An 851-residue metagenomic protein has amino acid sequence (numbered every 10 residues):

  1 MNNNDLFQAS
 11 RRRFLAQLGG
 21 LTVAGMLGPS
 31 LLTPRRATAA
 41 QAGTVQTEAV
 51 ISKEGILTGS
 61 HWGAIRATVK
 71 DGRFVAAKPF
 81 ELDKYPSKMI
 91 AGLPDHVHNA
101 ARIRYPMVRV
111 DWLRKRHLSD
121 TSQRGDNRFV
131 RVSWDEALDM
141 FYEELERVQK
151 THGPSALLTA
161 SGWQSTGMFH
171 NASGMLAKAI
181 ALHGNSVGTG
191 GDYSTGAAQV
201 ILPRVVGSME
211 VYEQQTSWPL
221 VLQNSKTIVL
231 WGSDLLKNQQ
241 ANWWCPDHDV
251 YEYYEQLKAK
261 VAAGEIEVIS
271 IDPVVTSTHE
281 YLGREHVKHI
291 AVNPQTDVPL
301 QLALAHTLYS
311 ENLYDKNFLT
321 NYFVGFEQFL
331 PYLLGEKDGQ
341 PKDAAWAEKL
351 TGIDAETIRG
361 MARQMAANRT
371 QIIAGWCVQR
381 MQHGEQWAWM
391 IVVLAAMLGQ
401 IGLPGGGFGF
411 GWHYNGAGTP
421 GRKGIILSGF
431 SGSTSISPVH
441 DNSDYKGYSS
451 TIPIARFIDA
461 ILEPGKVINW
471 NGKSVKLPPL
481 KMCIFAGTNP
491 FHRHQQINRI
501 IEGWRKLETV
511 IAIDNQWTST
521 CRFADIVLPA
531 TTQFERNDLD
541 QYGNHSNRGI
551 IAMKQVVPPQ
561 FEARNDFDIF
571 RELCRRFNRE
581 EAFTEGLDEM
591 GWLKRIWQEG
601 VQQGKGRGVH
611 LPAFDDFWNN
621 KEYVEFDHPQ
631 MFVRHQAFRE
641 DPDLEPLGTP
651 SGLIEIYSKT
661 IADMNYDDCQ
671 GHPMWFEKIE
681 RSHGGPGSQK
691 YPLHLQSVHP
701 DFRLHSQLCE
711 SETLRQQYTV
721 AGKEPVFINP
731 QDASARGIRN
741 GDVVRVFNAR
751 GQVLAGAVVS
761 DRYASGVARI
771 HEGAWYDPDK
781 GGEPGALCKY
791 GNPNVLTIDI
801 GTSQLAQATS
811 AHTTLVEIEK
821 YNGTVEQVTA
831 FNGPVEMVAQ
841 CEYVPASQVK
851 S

Functional and structural regions predicted by a protein language model:
N2-L313, L573, S734, P778-S851: N-terminal export/assembly segments and adjacent metallocofactor-ligating motifs of anaerobic energy-metabolism
W112-E136, L313-A355, V556-E655, L695 (+3 more regions): N-terminal leader/propeptide and maturation segments of large enzyme subunits in energy/redox metabolism and hydrolases
G125, D234, R284-H286, F326 (+3 more regions): Flexible glycine/proline-enriched surface loops and loop-helix/loop-strand junctions
A172-A259, A263-I271, T278, V298-L302 (+3 more regions): Extended redox/cofactor-interaction regions of prokaryotic respiratory oxidoreductases
G188, Y314-N317, T357-R359, Q371-I372 (+7 more regions): Acidic/polar loop patches that form or flank catalytic/metal-binding clefts of enzymes that bind anionic ligands
L304, G325-R456: Active-site phosphate/pyrophosphate-binding segments
F534-P559, I569, C574-R576: Glycine/threonine-rich phosphate-binding loop and adjacent beta-strand/alpha-helix elements that clamp
Q560, D566-F617, K690, S706 (+2 more regions): Long, contiguous, secondary-structure-rich segments that constitute the structural scaffold of globular domains
